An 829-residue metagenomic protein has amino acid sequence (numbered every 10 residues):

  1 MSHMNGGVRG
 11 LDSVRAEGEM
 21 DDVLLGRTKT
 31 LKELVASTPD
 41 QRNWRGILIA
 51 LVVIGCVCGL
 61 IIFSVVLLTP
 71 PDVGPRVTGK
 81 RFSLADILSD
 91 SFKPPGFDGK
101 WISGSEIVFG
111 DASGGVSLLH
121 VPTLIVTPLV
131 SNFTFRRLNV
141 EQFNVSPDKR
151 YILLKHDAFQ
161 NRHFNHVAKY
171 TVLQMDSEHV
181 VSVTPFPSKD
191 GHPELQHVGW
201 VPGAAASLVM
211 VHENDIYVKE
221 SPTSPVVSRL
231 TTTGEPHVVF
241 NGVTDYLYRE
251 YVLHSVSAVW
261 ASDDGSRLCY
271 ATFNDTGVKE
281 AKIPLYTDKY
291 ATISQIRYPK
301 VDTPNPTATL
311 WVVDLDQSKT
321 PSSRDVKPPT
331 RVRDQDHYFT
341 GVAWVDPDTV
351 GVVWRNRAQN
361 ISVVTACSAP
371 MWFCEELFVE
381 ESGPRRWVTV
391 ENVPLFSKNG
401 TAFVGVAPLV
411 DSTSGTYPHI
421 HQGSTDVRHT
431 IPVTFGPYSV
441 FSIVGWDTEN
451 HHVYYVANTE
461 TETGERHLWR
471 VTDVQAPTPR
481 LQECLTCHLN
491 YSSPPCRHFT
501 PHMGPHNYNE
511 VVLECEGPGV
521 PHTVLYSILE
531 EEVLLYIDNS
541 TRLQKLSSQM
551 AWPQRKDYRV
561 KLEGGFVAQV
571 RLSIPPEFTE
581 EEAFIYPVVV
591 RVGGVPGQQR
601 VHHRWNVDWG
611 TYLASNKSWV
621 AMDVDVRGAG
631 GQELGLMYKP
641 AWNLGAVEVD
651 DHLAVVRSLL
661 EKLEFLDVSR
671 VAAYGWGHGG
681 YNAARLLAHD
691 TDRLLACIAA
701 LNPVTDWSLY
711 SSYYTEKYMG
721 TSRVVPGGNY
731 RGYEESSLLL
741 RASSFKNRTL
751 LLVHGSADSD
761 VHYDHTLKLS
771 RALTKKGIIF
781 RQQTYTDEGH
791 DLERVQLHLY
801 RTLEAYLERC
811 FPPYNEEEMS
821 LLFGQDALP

Functional and structural regions predicted by a protein language model:
S2-L513, G519-P521, H602, E817 (+1 more regions): Beta-propeller folds
S37, K80, T272, K282-P284 (+22 more regions): Composition- and surface-driven signal marking solvent-exposed, interaction-prone regions in large proteins
V145-S146, A261-D263, A614-S615, S743-K746: Extracellular/periplasmic catalytic domains that process cell-envelope and extracellular macromolecules
K219, A271, V313, V353-R355 (+19 more regions): Generic beta-strand/beta-sheet core signal
T233-D245, R542-H678, N682-R685, H689 (+2 more regions): Cap/lid segment of the alpha/beta-hydrolase catalytic domain
C367-P384, T416-V440, D447-E449, D473-A476 (+13 more regions): Active/binding-pocket-proximal capping segment
G519-Y558: An N-terminal hydrophobic leader/cap segment in hydrolases
D623-P829: Active-site-proximal cap/loop segments of hydrolase catalytic domains
